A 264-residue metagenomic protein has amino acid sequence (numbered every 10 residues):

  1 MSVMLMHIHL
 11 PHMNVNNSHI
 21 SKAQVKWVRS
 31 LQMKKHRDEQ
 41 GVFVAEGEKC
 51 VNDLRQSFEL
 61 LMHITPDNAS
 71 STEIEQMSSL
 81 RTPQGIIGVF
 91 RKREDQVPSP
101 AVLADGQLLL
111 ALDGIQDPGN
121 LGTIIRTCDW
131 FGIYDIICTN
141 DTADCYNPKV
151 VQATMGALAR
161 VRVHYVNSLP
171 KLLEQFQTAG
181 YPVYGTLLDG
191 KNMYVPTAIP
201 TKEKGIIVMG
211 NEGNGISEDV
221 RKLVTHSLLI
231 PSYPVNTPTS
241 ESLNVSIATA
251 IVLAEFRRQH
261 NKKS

Functional and structural regions predicted by a protein language model:
M1-M6: Methionine residue identity
H7-I64: Boundary-proximal intrinsically disordered activation/regulatory segments immediately upstream of a helical core
G41, L112-Q116, Y233-E241: Short pre-catalytic strand/loop immediately N-terminal to key active-site residues, enriched for Gly-Thr
T72-F90: Glycine/small-residue-rich loop that forms an oxyanion/phosphate-binding "nest" at active or ligand-binding sites
A101-G190: RNA substrate-binding interface of SAM-dependent RNA methyltransferases
W130, C145, Q152-A157, E218 (+1 more regions): Structured adenosyl-cofactor binding patch, chiefly the S-adenosyl-L-methionine
G185-S240: Active-site/ligand-binding-proximal alpha/beta "capping" segment
